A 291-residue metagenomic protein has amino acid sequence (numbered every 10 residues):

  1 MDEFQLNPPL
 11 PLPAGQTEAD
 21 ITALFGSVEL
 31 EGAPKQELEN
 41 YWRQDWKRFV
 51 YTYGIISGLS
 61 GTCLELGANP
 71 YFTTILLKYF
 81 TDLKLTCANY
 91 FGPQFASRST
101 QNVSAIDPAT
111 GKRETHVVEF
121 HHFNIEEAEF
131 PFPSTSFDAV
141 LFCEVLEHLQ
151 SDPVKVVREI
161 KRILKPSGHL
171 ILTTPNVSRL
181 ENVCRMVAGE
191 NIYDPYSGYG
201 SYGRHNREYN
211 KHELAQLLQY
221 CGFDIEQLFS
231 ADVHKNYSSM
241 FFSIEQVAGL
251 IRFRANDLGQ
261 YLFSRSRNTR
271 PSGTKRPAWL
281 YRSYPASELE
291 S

Functional and structural regions predicted by a protein language model:
D2-Y51, F72, Y90-A128, Q150-S291: S-adenosyl-L-methionine-dependent methyltransferase catalytic module, highlighting the catalytic core
T52-S60, F130: Glycine-rich helix-loop-beta junction characteristic of Rossmann-like nucleotide cofactor-binding loops
I56-S57, S134, V157: A short, aliphatic-rich alpha-helical micro-motif
S60-N69: Conserved class I S-adenosyl-L-methionine
P70-D82: Conserved SAM-binding loop of SAM-dependent methyltransferases across substrates and taxa, primarily the Class I
K84-Y90: Conserved SAM-binding motif I beta-strand of class I
E127-V140: A short acidic, Gly/Pro-enriched loop at the edge of an enzyme's catalytic core that lines a small-molecule cofactor
A139-S151: A short SAM/SAH-binding and catalytic strip from SAM-dependent methyltransferases
